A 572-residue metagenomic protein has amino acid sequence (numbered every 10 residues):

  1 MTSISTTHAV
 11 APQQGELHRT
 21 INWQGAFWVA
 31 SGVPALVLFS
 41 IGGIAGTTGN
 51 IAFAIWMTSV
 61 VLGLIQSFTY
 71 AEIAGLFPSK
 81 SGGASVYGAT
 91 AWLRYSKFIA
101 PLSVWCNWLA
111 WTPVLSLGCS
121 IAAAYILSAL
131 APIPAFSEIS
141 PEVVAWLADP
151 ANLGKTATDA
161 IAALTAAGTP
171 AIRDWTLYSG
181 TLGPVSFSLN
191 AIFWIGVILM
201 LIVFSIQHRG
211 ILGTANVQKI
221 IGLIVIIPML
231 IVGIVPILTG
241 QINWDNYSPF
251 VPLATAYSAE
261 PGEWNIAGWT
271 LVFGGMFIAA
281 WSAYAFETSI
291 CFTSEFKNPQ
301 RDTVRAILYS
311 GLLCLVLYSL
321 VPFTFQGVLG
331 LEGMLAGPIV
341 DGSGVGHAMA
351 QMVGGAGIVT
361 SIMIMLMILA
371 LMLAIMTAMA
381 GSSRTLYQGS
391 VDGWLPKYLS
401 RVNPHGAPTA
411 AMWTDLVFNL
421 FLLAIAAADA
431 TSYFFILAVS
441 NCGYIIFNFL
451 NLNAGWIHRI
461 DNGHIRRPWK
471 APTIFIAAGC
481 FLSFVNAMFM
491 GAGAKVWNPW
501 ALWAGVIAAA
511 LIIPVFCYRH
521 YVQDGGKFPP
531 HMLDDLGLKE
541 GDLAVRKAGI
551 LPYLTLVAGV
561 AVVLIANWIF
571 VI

Functional and structural regions predicted by a protein language model:
M1-F53, M57, G63-A71, S79 (+2 more regions): Membrane-interface "cap" regions at the ends of multi-pass membrane proteins
E16, L189-A191, V402-H405, N448-P499 (+2 more regions): C-terminal membrane-solvent junction of multi-pass transporters and transport-like membrane proteins
I21-F39, S67, F193-I202, V235 (+3 more regions): Hydrophobic, membrane-embedded alpha-helices of multi-pass small-molecule transporters
L38-W146, R173-G183, F187-A191, L313 (+1 more regions): Extracellular loop-to-transmembrane helix junctions
S85-R94, L127-A166, F250-E263, A306-M376 (+1 more regions): TM-loop-TM module centered on a large, flexible mid-protein loop between adjacent transmembrane helices in multi-pass
C106-A124, I278-F296, G357-P396, L437-G455: Membrane-helix boundary/coupling elements in multi-pass transport proteins
A124, A129-A131, L223-Y257, T324-L329 (+3 more regions): Hydrophobic alpha-helical segments and their helix-loop junctions in multi-pass secondary transporters
A191-V251, I307-G311, L437-F449, F475 (+1 more regions): Membrane-interface loop-to-helix entry segments
